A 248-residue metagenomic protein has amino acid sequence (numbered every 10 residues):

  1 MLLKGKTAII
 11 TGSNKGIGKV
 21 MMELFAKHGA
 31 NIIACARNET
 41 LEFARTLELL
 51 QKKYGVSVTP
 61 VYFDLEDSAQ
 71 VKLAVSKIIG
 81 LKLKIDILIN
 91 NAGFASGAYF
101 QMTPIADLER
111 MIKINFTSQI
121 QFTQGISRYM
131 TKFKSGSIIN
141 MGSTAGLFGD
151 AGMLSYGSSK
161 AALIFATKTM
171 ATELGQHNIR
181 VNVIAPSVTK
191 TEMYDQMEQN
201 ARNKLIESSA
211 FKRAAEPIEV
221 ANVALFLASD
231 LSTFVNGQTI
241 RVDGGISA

Functional and structural regions predicted by a protein language model:
T7, N14-K15: Conserved glycine-rich cofactor-binding loop
H28-R45: Conserved glycine-rich Rossmann-like NAD(P)H-binding loop of the short-chain dehydrogenase/reductase
Y99-F100, P104-I112, Y194, L205: Substrate-binding pocket helix/loop in short-chain dehydrogenase/reductase
T123, S159, T167: Active-site helix of classical SDR
R128, T172-Q176, T233: Alpha-helical segment proximal to the catalytic Tyr-Lys
S143: Residue(s) in the substrate-gating loop at a strand-loop-helix junction that position the organic substrate next
S209-V220: A conserved structural motif in NAD(P)-dependent oxidoreductases
